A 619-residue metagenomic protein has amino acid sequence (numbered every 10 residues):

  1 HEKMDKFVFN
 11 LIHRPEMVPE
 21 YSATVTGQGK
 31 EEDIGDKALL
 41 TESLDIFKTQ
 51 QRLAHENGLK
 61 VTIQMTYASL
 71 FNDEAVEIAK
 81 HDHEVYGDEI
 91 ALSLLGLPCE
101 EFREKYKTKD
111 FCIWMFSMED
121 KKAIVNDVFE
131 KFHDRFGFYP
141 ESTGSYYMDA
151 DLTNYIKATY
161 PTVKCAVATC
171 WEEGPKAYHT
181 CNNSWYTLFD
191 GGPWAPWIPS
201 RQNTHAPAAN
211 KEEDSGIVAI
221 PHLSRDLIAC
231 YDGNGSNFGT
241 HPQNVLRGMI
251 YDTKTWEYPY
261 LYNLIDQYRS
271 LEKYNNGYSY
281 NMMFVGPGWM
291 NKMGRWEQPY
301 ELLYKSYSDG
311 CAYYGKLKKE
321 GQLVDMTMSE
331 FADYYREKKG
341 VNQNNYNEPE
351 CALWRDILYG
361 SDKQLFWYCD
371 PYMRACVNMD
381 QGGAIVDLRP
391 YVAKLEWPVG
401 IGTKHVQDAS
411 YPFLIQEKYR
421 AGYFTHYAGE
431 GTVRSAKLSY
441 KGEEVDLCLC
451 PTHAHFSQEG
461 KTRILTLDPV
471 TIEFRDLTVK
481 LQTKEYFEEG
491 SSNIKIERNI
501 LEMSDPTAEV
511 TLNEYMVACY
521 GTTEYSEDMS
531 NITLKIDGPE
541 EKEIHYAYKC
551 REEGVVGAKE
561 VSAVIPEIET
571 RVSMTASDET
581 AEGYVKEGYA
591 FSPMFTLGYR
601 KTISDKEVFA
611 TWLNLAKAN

Functional and structural regions predicted by a protein language model:
H1-E84: Active-site beta->alpha N-cap acidic-glycine motif
K37-L44, Q64-E77, E100, G144-T153 (+2 more regions): Acidic-and-aromatic substrate-binding clefts and catalytic sites of carbohydrate-active enzymes
T66-Y147, D214-P242, Y278-M293: Metal-dependent polysaccharide deacetylase catalytic core of the NodB/CE4 family, i.e., the active-site-bearing domain
E141-K273: Active-site-adjacent pocket scaffolds in enzyme catalytic domains
D252-D266, G277-G286, V517, Y548-N619: Beta-strand-rich recognition/accessory modules
E337-V377: Surface beta-strand/loop "capping" patches
R374-E473: Acidic-aromatic substrate-binding/catalytic surfaces of carbohydrate-active enzymes
D387-R389, L477-V479, E489-G538: Acidic (Asp/Glu-rich), glycine- and aromatic
